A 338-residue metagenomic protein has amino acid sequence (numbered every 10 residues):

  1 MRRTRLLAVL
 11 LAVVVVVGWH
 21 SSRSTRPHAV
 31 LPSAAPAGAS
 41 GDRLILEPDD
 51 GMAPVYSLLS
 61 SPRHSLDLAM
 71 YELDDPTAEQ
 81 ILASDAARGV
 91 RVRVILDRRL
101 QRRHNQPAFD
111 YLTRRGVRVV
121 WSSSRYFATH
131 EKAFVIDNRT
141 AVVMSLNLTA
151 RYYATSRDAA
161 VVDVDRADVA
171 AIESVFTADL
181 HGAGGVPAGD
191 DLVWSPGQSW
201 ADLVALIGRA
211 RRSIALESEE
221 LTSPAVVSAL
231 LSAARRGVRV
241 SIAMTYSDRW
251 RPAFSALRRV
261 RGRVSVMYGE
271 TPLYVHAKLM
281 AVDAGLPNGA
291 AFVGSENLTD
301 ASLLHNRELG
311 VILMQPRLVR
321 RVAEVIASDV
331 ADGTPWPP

Functional and structural regions predicted by a protein language model:
R2-G51, Y56, A78-A141, L146 (+5 more regions): PLD/PLD-like phosphodiesterase catalytic module centered on the HKD motif
L58-L59, L206-I207: Structural alpha-helical scaffold elements that stabilize or flank donor/cofactor-binding regions in carbohydrate
P62, A210: An anion/phosphate-binding loop that grips the pyrophosphate of nucleotide cofactors and donors
H64-E79, R93: N-terminal carbohydrate-binding/catalytic regions of secreted carbohydrate-active enzymes
S65-L68, L192, S213-E217: Short hydrophobic beta-strand segments
A183-P196: Long, charged amphipathic helices and adjacent flexible linkers at domain junctions
